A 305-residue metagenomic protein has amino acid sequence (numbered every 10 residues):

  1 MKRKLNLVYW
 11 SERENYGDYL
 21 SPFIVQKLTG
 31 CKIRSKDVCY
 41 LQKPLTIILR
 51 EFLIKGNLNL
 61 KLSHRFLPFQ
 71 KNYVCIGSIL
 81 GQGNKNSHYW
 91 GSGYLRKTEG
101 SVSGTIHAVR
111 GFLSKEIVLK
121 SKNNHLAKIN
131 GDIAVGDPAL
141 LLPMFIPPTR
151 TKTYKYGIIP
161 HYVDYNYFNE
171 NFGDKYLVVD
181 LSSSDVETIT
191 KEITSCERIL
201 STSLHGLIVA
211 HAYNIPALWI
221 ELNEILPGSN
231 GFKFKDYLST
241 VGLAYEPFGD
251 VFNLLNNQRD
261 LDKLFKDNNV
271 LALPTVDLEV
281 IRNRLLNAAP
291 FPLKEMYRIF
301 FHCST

Functional and structural regions predicted by a protein language model:
M1-T305: Active-site anion-handling motifs in enzyme catalytic cores
